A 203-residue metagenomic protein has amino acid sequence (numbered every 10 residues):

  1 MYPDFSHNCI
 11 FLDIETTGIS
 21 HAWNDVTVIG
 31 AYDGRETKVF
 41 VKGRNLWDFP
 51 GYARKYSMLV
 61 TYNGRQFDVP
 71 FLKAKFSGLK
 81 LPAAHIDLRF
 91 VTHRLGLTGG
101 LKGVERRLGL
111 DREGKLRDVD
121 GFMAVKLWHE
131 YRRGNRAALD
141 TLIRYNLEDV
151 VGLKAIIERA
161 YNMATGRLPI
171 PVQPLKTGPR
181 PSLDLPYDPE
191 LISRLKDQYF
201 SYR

Functional and structural regions predicted by a protein language model:
M1-R203: DEDD superfamily 3′-5′ metal-dependent exonuclease/proofreading module
